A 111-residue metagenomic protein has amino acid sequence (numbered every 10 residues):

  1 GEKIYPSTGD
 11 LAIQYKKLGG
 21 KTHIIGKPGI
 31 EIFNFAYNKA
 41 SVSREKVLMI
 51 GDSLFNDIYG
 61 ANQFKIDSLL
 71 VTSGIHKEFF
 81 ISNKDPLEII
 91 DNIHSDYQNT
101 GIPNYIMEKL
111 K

Functional and structural regions predicted by a protein language model:
G1-K111: Asp-based, Mg2+/Mn2+-dependent phosphohydrolase catalytic module
